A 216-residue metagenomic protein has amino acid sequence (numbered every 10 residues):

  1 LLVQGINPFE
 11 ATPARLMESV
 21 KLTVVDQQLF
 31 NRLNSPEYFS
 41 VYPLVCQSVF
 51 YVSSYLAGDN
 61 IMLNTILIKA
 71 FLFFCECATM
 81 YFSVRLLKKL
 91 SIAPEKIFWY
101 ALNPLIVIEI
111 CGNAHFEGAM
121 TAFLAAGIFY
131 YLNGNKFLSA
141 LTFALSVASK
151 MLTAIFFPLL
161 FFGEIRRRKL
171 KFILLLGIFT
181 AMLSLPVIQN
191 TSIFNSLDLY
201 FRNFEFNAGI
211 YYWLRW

Functional and structural regions predicted by a protein language model:
L2-Y100, P104-N113, A119-I128, E164-W216: Primarily membrane-embedded glycan-assembly and transfer machineries that use lipid-linked glycans
V107-I110, A126-Y130, F137-F161: Membrane-interface alpha helices of multi-pass inner-membrane proteins
A114, N135: A short, cysteine/histidine-rich metal-binding "knuckle" motif
